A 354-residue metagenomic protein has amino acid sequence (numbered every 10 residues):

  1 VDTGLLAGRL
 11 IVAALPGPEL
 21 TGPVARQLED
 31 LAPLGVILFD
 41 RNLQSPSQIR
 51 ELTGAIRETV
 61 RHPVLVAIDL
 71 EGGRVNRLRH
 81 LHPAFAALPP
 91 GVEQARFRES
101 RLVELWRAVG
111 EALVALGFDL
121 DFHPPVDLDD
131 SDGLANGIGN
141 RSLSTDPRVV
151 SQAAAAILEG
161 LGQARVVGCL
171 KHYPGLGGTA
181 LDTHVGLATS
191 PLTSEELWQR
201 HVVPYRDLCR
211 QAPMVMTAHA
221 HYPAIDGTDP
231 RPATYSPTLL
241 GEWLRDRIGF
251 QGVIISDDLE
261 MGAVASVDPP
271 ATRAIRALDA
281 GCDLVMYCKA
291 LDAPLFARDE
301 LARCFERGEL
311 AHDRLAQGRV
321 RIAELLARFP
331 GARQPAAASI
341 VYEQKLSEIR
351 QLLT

Functional and structural regions predicted by a protein language model:
V1-H82, T354: N-terminal hydrophobic targeting/anchoring segments and the immediately downstream early-domain regions of hydrolases
V1-L10, E71-E93, D130-G139, C169-T189 (+1 more regions): N-terminal small/glycine-rich loop or linker at the start of catalytic domains across soluble metabolic enzymes
V1-L34, S236, A265-T354: Preference for extracellular/luminal or secreted protein segments
R9-L15, L34-L38, V64-L70, L120-P124 (+5 more regions): Hydrophobic faces of well-ordered beta-strands that scaffold small-molecule active sites in alpha/beta enzyme cores
R9-L20, A87-E104, S144, G186-Q199 (+1 more regions): Active-site mouth loops of central-metabolism enzymes
R41-T59, V64, N76, V149-E309: Second-shell residues forming the walls of enzyme active-site clefts
R57-A86, L102-D129, V150-G175: Glycine-rich, aromatic-flanked loop segments that form ligand/cofactor-binding clefts across common enzyme folds
R96-F118, H201, T272, R276-D279: Alpha-helical scaffold segments that flank or form the walls of functional sites
